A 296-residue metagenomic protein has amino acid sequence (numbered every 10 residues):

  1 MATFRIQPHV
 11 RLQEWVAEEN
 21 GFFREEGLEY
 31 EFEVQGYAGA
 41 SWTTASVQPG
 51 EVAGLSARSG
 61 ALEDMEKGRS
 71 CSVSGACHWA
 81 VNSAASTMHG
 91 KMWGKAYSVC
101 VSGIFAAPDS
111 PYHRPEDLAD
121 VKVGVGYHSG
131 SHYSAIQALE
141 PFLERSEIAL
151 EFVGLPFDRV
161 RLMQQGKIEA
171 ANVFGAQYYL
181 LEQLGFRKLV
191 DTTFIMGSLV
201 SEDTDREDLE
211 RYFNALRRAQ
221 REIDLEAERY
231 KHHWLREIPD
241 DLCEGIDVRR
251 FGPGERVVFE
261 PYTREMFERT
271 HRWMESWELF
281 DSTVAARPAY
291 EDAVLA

Functional and structural regions predicted by a protein language model:
M1-Q137, P141, E169-N172, L189-T192: Short, glycine-/small- and polar/acidic-enriched structural segments that line small-molecule recognition paths
G126, E151-G154: Structural motif
L143-E147: A short alpha->loop->secondary-structure connector
L155-E237: Pocket-lining segment of extracytoplasmic ligand-binding domains
E207-D281: Secondary-structure end/capping motifs
E275-A296: Conserved C-terminal helix/tail region of periplasmic/extracytoplasmic solute-binding proteins
